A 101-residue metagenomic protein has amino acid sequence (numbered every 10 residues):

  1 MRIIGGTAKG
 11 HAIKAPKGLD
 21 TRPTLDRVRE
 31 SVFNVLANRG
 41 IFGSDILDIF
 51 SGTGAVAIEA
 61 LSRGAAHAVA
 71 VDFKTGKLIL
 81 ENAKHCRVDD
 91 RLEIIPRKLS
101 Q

Functional and structural regions predicted by a protein language model:
M1-Q101: Class I S-adenosyl-L-methionine-dependent methyltransferase catalytic core
